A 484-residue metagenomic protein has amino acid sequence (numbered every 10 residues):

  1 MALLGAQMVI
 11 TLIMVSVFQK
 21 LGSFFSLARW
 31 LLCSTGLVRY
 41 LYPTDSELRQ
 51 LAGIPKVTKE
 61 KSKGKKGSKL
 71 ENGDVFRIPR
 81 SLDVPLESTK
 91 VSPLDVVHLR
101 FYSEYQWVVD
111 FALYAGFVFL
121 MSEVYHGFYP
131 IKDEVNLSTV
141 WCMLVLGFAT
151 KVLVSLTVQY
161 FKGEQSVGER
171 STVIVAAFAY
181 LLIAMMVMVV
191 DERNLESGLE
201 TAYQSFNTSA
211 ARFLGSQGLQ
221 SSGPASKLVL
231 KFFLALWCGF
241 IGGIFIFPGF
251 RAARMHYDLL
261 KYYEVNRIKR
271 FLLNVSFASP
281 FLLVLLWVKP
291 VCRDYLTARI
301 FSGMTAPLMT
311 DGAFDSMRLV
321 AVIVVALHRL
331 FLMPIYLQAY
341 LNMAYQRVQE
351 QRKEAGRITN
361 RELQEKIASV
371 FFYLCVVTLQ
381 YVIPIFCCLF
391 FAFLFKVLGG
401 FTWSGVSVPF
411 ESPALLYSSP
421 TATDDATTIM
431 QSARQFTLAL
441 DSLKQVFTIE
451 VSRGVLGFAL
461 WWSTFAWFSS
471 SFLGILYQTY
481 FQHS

Functional and structural regions predicted by a protein language model:
M1-S46, P79-S484: Alpha-helical transmembrane segments of secretory-pathway, organelle, and plasma-membrane proteins
R49-E87: Charge-rich, low-complexity intrinsically disordered and helical linker regions
